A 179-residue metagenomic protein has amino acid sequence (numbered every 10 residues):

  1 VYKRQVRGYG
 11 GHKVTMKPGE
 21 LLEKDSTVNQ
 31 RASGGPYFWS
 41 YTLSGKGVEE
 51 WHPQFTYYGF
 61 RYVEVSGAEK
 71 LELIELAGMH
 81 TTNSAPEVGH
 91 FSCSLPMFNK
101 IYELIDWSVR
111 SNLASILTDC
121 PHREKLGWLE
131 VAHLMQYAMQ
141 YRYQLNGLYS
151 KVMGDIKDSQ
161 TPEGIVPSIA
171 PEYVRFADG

Functional and structural regions predicted by a protein language model:
K3-H122, E130-V131, G147-V152, I156 (+1 more regions): Extracellular/oxidizing-compartment recognition motifs
L126-Y143: Extended ligand-binding clefts on enzyme/binding-domain cores
Y137-Q140, G154, D158: Generic alpha-helical structural context detector
